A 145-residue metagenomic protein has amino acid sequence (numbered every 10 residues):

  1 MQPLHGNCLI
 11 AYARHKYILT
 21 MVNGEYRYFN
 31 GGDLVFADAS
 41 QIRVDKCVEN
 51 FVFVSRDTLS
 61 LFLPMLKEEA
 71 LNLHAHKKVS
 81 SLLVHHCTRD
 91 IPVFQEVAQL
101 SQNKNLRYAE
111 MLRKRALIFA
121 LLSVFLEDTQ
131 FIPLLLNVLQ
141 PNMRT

Functional and structural regions predicted by a protein language model:
M1-V79: N-terminal regulatory/effector-sensing and dimerization cores that precede helix-turn-helix DNA-binding domains
Q2, Q41, Q95, Q99-Q102 (+2 more regions): Residue-identity detector for glutamine
C8-I10, Y17-I18, A109-A120: Residue-level signal for functionally critical sites in structured catalytic/ligand-binding pockets
D38-A39, D45-K46, F62-L66, M111-F125 (+1 more regions): Hydrophobic transmembrane alpha-helix bundles
V54-S55, F94-S101, K114, I118-F125: Hydrophobic alpha-helical core bundles mediating ligand binding, dimerization, or RNAP-core interactions
S60-K67, F94-A98, I132-L136, R144: Generic detector of well-ordered alpha-helical segments enriched in charged/polar residues, highlighting helical
K78-H86, K104-K114, L122-T145: Short, Lys/Arg-enriched, Trp-marked, Pro/Gly-tolerant hinge/linker segments that flank
H85-E96: A structural motif
